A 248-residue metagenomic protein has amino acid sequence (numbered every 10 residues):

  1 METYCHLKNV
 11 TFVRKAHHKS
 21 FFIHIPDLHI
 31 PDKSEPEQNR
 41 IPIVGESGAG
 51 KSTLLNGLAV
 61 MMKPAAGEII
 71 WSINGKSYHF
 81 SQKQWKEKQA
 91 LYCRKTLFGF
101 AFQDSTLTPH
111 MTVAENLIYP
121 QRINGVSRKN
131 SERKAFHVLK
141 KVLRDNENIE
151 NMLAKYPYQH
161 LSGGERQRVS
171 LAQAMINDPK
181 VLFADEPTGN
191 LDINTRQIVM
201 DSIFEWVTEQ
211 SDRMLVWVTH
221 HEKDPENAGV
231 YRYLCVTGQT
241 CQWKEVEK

Functional and structural regions predicted by a protein language model:
A59: Helix-to-loop junction immediately C-terminal to a conserved catalytic motif
S77-G99: ABC ATPase NBD coupling module
M111-I118: Short coil-to-helix segment of the ABC ATPase nucleotide-binding domain corresponding to the Q-loop/switch region
P157-L161, E165: Conserved ABC ATPase signature
L171: Hydrophobic anchor residue at the start of the ABC signature
D178: Conserved catalytic motifs of ABC-family nucleotide-binding domains
L182-D185: Catalytic Walker B motif of ABC-type/P-loop ATPase nucleotide-binding domains
